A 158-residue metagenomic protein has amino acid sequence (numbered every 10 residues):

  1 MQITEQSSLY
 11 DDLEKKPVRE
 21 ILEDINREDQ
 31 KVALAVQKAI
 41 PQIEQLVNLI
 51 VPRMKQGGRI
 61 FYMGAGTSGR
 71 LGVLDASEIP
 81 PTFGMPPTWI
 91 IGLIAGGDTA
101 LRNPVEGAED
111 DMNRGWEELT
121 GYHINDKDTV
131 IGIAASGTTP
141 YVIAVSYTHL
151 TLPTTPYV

Functional and structural regions predicted by a protein language model:
M1-A35: Cofactor-/ligand-binding subdomain signature composed of acidic, glycine-rich, tryptophan-containing flexible loops
K38-P52: A short, well-structured juxtamembrane/interface segment
V51, Q56-D98: Active-site cofactor/substrate anionic-group-binding motifs, chiefly glycine- and Lys/Arg-rich phosphate-binding loops
G58-T67, D126-T138: A short, small-residue-rich loop immediately preceding and capping a beta-strand
S68-L74, S136-A144: Short glycine/serine/threonine-rich phosphate/pyrophosphate-binding segments that cradle anionic phosphate groups
P80, G84-V130: Glycine-rich oxoanion-binding loops at beta->alpha junctions
T148-T154: Conserved small/polar residues in nucleotide/adenosyl-binding loops
